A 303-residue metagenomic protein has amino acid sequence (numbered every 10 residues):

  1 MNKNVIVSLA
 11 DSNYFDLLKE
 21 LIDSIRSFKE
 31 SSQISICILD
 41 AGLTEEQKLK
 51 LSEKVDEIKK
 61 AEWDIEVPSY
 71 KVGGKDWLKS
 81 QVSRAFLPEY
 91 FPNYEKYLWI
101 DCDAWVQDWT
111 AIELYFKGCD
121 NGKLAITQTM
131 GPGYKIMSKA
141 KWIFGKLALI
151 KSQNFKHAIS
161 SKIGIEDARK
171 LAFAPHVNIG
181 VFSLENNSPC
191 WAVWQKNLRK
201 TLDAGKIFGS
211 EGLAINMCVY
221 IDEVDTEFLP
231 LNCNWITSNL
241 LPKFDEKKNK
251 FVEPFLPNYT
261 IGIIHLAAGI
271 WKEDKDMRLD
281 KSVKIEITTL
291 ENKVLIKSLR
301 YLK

Functional and structural regions predicted by a protein language model:
M1-K303: Glycosyltransferase catalytic domains, chiefly GT-A lineage
